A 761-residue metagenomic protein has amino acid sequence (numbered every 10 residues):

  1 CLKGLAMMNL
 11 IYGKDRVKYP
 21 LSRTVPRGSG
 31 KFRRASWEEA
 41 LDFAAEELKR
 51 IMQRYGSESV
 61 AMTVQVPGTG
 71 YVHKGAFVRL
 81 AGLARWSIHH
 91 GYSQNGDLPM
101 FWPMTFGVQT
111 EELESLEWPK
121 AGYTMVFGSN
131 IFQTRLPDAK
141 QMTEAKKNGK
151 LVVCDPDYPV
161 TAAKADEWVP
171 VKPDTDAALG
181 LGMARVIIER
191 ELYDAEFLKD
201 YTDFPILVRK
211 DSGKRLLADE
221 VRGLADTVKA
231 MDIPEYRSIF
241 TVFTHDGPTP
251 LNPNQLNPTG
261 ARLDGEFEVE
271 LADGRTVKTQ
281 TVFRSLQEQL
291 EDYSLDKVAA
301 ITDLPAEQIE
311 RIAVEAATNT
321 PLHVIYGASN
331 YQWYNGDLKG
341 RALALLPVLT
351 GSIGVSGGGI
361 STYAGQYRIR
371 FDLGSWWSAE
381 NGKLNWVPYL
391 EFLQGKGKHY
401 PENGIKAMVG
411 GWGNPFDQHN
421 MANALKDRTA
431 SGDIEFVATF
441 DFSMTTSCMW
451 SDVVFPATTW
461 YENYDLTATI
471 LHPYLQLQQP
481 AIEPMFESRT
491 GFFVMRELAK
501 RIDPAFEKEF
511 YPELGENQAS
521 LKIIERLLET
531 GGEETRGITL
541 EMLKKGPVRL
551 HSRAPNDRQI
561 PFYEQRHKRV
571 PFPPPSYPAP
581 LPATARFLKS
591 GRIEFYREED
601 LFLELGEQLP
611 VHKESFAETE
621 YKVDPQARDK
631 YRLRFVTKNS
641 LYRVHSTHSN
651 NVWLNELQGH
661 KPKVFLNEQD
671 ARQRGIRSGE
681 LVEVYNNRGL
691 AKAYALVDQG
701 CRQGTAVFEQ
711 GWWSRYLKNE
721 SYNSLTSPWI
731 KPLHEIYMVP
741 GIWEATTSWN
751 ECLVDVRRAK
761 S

Functional and structural regions predicted by a protein language model:
L2-E196, D200, F204-G265, K278 (+7 more regions): N-terminal export/assembly segments and adjacent metallocofactor-ligating motifs of anaerobic energy-metabolism
P26, T124, K164-A165, F267 (+4 more regions): Flexible glycine/proline-enriched surface loops and loop-helix/loop-strand junctions
Y55-S59, D194-L198, G354-S361, F506-L514: Flexible, glycine/charged-enriched surface loops at secondary-structure junctions
Q65, D200-P205, E315-A316, G359-R370 (+2 more regions): A glycine-rich phosphate-binding loop feature that marks nucleotide/adenosyl-phosphate handling sites
G75-T143, G149-C154, A178-L181, N254-G274 (+5 more regions): Extended redox/cofactor-interaction regions of prokaryotic respiratory oxidoreductases
S115, Y461-P484, A499-R501, K731: Glycine/threonine-rich phosphate-binding loop and adjacent beta-strand/alpha-helix elements that clamp
S431-F436, F442-S443, L477-D503, E683: Phosphate/diphosphate-binding loops
G491-G546, H551-R553, S646, N651-F665 (+1 more regions): Long, contiguous, secondary-structure-rich segments that constitute the structural scaffold of globular domains
